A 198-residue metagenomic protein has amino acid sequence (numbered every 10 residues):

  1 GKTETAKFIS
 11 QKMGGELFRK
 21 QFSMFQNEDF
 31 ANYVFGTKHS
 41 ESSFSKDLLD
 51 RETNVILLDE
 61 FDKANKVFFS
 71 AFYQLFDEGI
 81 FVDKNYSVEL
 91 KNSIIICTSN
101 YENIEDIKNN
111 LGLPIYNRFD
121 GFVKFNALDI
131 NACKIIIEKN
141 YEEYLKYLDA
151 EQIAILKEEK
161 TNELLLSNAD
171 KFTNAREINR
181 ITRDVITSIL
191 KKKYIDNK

Functional and structural regions predicted by a protein language model:
G1-K20: Walker A/P-loop
I9, V34-F35, N92-I95: Conserved P-loop NTPase catalytic core
S10, G14, F35, H39 (+5 more regions): Signal for well-folded cores of large energy- and translation-related assemblies
M13, E28, D50-E52, E89-S93: Short loop/turn elements that form and flank the Walker-type P-loop nucleotide-binding site in RecA-like NTPase cores
Q21-T53: Short glycine-rich substrate-engagement loop in P-loop NTPases that contacts/grips substrate
S40-F44, E60-A71, F76-A132, E143-Y144: Canonical AAA+ ATPase core
I56-L58: Walker B beta-strand of ABC/ABC-like P-loop ATPase nucleotide-binding domains, specifically the conserved hydrophobic
I104-F172, R176, R180, Y194-N197: Conserved C-terminal "switch" segment of AAA+ ATPases
